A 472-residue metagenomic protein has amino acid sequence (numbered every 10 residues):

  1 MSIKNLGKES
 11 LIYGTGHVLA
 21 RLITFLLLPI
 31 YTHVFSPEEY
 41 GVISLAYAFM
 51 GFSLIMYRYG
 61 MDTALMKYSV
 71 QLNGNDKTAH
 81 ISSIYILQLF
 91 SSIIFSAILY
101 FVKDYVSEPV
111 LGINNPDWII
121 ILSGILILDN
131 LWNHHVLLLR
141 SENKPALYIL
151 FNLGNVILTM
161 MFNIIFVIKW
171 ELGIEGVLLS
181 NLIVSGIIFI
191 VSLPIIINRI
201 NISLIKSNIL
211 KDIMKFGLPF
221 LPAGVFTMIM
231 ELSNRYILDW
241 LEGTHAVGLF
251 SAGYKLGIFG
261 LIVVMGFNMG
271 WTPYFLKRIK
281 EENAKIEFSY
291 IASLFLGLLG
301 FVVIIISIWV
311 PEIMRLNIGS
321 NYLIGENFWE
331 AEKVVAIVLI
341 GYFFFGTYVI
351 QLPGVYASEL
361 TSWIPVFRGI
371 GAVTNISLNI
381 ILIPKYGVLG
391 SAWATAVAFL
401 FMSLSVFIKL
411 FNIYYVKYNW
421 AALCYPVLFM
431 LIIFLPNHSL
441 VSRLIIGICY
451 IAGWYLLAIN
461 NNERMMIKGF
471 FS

Functional and structural regions predicted by a protein language model:
M1-F25, G74, T78-S82, I86 (+3 more regions): N-terminal membrane topogenesis motif
M1-L6, A146, I174, L178 (+5 more regions): Interhelical loop/hinge segments that connect adjacent transmembrane helices in multipass membrane
N5-D62, S92-Y100, I125, V156-M160 (+1 more regions): Signature of the first transmembrane helix
F25-E39, Y105-P109, I165, V225-F259 (+2 more regions): Helix-terminus/linker motif at the lipid-water interface of multi-pass membrane proteins
E39-Y57, P219, N234-Y236, G248-M265 (+3 more regions): Alpha-helical transmembrane segments of polytopic membrane transporters and translocases
S69-L87, L249-R368: Specific pore-lining/lateral-gate transmembrane helices of multi-pass inner-membrane transport and insertion machines
P116, I120, L150-N198, F216 (+3 more regions): Hydrophobic alpha-helical transmembrane segments
L435-S472: Membrane-proximal transmembrane or re-entrant/amphipathic helices at the cytosolic face
